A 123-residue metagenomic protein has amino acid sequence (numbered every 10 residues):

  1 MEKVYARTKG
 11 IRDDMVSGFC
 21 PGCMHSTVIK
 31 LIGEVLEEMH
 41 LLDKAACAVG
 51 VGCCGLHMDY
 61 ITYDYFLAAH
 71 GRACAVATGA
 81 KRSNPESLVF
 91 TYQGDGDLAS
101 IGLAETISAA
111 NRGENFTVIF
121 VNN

Functional and structural regions predicted by a protein language model:
M1, K44, E114: Conserved N-terminal glycine/acidic-rich loop preference
M1-R7: Short, charged low-complexity linear segments at domain edges
T8-A69: Active-site diphosphate/adenylate-binding microenvironment
V51-N123: Thiamine diphosphate
